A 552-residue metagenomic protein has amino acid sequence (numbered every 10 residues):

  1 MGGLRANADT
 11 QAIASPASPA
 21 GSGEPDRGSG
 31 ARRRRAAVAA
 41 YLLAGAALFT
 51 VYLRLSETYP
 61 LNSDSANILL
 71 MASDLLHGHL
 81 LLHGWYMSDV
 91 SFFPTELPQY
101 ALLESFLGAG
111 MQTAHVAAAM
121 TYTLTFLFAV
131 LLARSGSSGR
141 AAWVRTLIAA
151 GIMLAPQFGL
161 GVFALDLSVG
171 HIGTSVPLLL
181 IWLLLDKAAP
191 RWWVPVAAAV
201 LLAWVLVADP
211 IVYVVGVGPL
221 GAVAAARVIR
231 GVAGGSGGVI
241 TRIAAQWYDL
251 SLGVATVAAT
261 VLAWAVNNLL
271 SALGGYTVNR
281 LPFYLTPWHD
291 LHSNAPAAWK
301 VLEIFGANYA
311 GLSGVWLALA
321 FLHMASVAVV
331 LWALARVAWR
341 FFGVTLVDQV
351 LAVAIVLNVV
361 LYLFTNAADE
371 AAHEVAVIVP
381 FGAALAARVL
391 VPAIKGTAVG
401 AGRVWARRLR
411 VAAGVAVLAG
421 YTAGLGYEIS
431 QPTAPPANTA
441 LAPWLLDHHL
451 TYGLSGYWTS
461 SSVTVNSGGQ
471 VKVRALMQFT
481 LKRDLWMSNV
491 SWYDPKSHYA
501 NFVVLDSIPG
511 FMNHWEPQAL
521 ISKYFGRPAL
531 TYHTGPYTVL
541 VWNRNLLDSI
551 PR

Functional and structural regions predicted by a protein language model:
R35-A44, V257, A325-A328, L390-Q431: Signature aromatic-anchored transmembrane alpha helix within multi-pass, membrane-resident enzymes that catalyze glycan
L55-S63, L76-A101, Q112: Membrane-proximal lumenal/periplasmic loop motifs of glycosylation machinery
V90, H448-D484, F511: Short periplasmic/luminal acceptor-recognition loop of GT-C membrane glycosyltransferases, typified by
F93, G139-D186, A368-G382, Y457-W458: Membrane-interface micro-motifs in multi-pass membrane enzymes
V116-A141, L180, A328-W332: Transmembrane-helix motifs of polytopic, lipid-linked glycan transferases
S137-R140, V228-V254, W316-I355, N366-A368: Membrane-interface helix-loop-helix junctions at transmembrane boundaries of multi-pass membrane enzymes, predominantly
G170-P177, V214, G314-V329, T345-A401: Hydrophobic/aromatic-rich transmembrane helices and adjacent perimembrane loops
V194-P210, V214-G221: Membrane-interface alpha helices of multi-pass inner-membrane proteins
